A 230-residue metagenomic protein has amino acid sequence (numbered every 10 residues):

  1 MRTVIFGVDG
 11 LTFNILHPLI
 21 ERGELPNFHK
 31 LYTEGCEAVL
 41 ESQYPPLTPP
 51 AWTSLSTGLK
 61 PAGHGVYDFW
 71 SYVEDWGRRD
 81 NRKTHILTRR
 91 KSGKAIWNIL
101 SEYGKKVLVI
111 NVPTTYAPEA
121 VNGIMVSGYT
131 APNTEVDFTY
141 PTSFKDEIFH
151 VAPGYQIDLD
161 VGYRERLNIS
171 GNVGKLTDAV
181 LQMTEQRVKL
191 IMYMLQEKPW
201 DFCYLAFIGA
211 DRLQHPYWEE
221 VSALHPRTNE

Functional and structural regions predicted by a protein language model:
M1-C36, P113: Active-site-proximal N-terminal segment of extracellular/periplasmic enzymes that hydrolyze or transfer
G10-N14, T33-V39, L47-A51, W70-H85: Glycine-/proline-rich flexible loop or hinge segments
T12, N27, L47, S92 (+2 more regions): Short phosphate-engaging motifs
I20, P50-P61: Glycine-rich loop at the start of a catalytic domain that most often binds anionic cofactors/ligands
L25-P26, E37-A38, P61, W200-D201: A general structural signal for well-ordered secondary-structure junctions
L59-N229: His/Asp/Glu-rich, glycine-adjacent segments that coordinate divalent cations and/or stabilize oxyanion chemistry on
